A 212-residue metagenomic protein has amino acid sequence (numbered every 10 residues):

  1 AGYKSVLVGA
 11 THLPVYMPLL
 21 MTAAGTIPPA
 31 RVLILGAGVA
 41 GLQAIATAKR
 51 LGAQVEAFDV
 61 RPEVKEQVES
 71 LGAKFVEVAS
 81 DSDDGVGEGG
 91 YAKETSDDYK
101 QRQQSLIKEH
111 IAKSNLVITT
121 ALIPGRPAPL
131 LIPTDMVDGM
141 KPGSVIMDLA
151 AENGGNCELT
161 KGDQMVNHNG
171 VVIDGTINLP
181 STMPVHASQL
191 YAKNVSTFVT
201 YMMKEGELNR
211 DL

Functional and structural regions predicted by a protein language model:
A1-V8, H12-L20, A151, C157-L212: Adenosine-phosphate binding glycine-rich loop
A10-M17, V39, G52, G72-F75 (+3 more regions): Structural signal for hydrophobic packing residues in well-ordered secondary-structure cores of soluble enzyme domains
L19-H110: Glycine-rich phosphate/diphosphate-binding loop of Rossmann-like nucleotide-binding domains
I27-A30, L51-A53, L71-G72, K113-S114 (+3 more regions): Short coil/turn connectors at secondary-structure junctions
V60-P62, S80-D81, L122-I123, A150-G154 (+1 more regions): Short, ordered loop/turn segments at secondary-structure junctions
G85-V117, A121-D138, T176: A structured beta-alpha segment of the ubiquitous adenosine-cofactor-binding alpha/beta core
L116-D174: ADP-ribose/adenylate-binding Rossmann-like module
